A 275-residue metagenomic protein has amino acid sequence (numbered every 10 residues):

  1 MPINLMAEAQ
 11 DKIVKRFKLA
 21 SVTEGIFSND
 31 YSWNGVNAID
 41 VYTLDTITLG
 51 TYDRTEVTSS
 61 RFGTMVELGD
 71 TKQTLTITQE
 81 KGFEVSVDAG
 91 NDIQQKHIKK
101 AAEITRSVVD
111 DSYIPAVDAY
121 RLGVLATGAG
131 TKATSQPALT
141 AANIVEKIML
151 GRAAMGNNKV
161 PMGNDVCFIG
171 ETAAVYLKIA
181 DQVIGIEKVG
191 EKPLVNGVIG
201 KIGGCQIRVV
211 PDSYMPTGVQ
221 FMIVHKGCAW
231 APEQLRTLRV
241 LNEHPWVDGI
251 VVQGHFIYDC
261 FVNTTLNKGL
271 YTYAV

Functional and structural regions predicted by a protein language model:
M1-L75, Y273: N-terminal "assembly arms/tails" that initiate or stabilize quaternary assembly in self-assembling proteins
L5-A7, I13, K18, D30-V36 (+3 more regions): Signature of extracytoplasmic/envelope-associated structural regions
M65-I104: Long, hydrophobic/aromatic-enriched structural stretches that serve as scaffold segments
N91-N158, Y271-V275: Alpha-helical scaffold segments that mediate packing/assembly in large oligomeric complexes
T127, T172-Y176, S213-M215, D259 (+1 more regions): Short, catalytically relevant binding-site loops at active-site mouths
T127-V198: Extended, solvent-exposed, turn-rich assembly/linker loops in the middle of proteins
V198-H244: Glycine/small-residue-rich hydrophobic helix-like segments
V240-V275: Extended, compositionally biased alpha-helical segments that mediate assembly or anchoring
